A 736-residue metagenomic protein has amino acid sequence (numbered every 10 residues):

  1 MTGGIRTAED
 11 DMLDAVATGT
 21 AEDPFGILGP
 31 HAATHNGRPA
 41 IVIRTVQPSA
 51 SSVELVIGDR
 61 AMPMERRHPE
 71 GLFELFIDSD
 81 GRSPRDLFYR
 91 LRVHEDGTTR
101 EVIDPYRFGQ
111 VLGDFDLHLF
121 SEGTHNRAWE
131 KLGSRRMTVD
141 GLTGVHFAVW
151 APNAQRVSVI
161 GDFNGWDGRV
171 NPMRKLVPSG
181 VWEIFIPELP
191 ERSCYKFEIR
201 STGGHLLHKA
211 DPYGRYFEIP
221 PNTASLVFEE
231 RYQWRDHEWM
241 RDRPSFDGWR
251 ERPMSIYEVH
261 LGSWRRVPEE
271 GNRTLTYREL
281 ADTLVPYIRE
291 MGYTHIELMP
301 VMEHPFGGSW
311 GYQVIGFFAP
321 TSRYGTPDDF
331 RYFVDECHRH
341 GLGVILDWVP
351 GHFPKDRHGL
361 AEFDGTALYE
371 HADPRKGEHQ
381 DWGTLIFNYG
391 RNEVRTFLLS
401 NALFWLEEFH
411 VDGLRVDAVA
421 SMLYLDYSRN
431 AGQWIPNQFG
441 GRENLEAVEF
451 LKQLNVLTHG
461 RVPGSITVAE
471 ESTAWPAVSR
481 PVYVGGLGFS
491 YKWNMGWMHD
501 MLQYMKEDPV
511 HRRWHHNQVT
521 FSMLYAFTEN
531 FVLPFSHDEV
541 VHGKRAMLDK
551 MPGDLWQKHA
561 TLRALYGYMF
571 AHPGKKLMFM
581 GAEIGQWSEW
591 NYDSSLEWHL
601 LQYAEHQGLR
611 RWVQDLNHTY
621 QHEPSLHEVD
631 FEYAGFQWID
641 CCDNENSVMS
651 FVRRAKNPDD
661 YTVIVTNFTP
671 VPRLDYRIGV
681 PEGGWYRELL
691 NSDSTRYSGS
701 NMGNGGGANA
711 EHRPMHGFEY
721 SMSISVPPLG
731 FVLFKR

Functional and structural regions predicted by a protein language model:
M1-P253, Y277-I288, G292, W556-H559 (+2 more regions): Carbohydrate-interacting/catalytic domains
V53, V157, I296-L298, L414 (+1 more regions): Hydrophobic residues within beta-strands of alpha/beta enzymes
E65-R66, G307-G311, K355-E362, S479-R480 (+2 more regions): Short glycine-biased active-site loop of nucleotidyltransferases that positions the nucleotide triphosphate and helps
Y216-E218, Q233, E238-M254, H260-E443 (+1 more regions): Substrate-binding/active-site clefts of carbohydrate-active enzymes
P220-P221, H410-D412, Y427-S595, H618-D693 (+1 more regions): Conserved alpha/beta catalytic core and glycan-binding cleft of carbohydrate-active enzymes
H260, P300-V301, V349, V416-A420 (+4 more regions): Short, well-ordered beta-to-alpha junction loops that form the rim of enzyme active sites and present histidine/acidic
T276-L280, T326-D329, E393-L398, E443-F450 (+3 more regions): Soluble or luminal CAZymes and related metallo-dependent hydrolases
F317, T321-G325, Y389, F439-E443 (+3 more regions): Short, contiguous acidic/charged loop-to-helix segments that flank catalytic cores in large enzymes
